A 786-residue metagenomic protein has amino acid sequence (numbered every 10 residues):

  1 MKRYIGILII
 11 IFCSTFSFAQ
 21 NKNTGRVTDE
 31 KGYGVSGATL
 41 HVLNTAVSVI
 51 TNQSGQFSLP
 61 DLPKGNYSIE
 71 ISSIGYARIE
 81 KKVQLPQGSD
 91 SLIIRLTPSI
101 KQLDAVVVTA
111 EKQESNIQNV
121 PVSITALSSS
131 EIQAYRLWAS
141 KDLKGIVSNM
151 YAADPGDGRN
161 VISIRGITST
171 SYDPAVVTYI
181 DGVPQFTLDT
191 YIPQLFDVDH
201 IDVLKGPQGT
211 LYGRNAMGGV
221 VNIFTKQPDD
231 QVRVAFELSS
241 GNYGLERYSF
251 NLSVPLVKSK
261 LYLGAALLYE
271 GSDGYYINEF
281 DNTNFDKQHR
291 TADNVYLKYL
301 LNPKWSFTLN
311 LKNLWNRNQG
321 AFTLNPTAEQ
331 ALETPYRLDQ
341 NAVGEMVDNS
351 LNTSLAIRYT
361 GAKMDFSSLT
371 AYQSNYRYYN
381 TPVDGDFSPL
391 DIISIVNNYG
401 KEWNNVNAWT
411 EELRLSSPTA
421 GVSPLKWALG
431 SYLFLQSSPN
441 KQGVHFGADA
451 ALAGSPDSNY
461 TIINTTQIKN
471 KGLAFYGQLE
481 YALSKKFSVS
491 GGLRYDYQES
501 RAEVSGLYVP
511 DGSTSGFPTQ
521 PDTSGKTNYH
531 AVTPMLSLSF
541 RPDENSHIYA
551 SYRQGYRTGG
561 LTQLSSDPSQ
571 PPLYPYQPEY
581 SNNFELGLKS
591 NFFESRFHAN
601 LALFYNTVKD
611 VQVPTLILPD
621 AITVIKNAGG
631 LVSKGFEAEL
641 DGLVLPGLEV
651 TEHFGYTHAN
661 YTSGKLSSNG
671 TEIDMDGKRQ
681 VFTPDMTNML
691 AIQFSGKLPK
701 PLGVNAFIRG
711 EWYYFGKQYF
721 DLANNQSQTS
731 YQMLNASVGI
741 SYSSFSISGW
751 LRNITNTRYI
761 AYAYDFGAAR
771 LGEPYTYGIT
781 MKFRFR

Functional and structural regions predicted by a protein language model:
A19, E402-N404, A408-T410, R414-A420 (+4 more regions): Conserved C-terminal beta-signal and adjacent last beta-strands/turns of outer-membrane beta-barrel proteins
T28-Y33, A38-L43, E70-Y76, P86-Q133: Short, acidic, small-residue-rich periplasmic hinge/interaction motif at the N-terminus of Gram-negative outer-membrane
P60, D181-P207: Short acidic/polar hinge/loop motifs at secondary-structure boundaries that mediate gating or recognition
S91-R95, S140-L143, V161-R165, Y179 (+3 more regions): N-terminal periplasmic accessory domains that precede and gate Gram-negative outer-membrane beta-barrel machines
R233-A235, S240-S272, Y276, F280-Q319 (+6 more regions): Transmembrane beta-barrel wall of Gram-negative outer-membrane proteins
K298-N302, L415-P418, K426, Y432-F434 (+3 more regions): Structural signature of Gram-negative outer-membrane beta-barrels, strongest in the C-terminal barrel of TonB-dependent
A356-G361, D365-V383, R541, H547-R557 (+4 more regions): Membrane-embedded beta-barrel scaffold of Gram-negative outer-membrane proteins
S416, K485, Y605-T607, K626-Y719 (+1 more regions): Gram-negative outer-membrane beta-barrel transporters
